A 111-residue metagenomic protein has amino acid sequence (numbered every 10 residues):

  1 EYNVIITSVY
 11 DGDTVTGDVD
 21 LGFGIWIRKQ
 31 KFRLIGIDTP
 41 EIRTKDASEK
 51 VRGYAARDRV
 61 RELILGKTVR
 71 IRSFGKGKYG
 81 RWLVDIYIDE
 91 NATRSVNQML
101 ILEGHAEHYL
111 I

Functional and structural regions predicted by a protein language model:
E1-I111: Small beta-barrel nucleic-acid-binding modules, primarily SNase/OB-fold domains and secondarily Tudor-like barrels
